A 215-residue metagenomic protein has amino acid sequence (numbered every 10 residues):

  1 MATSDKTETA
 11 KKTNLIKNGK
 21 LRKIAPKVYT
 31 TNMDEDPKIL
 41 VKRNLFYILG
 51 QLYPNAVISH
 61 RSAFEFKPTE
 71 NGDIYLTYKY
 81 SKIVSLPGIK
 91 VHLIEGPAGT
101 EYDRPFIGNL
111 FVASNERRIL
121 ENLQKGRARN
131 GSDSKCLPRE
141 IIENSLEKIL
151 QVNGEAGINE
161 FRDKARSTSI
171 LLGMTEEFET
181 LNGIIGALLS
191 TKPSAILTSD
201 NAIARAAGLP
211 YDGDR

Functional and structural regions predicted by a protein language model:
M1-T3, S114-N115: Helix-start/capping segments and mature chain N-termini
A2-N109, K135-C136, K192, S199-D214: Short gly/ser-rich loop at a beta-strand->alpha-helix junction or flexible surface loop bordering the NTP-binding
G99-R215: Hydrophobic alpha-helical interaction segments
